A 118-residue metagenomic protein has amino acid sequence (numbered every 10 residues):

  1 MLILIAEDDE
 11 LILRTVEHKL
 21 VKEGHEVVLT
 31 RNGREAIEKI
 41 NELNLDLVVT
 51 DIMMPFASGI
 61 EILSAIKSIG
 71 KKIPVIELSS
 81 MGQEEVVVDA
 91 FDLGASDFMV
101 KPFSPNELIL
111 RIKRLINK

Functional and structural regions predicted by a protein language model:
D9-V28, L115: Two-component/phosphorelay signaling modules centered on CheY-like receiver
N32, S58-E61: Acidic catalytic/metal-coordinating carboxylates
E38, I60-K71: Short amphipathic alpha-helix used as the core "switch/output" element in two-component signaling
L43-V49: Active-site beta3 strand of CheY-like receiver
M54: Receiver (REC) domain active-site loop signature in two-component systems and cognate sites in sensor histidine kinases
E61, G82-D97, R114: Alpha4 helix (beta4-alpha4-beta5 surface) of REC/receiver domains from two-component response regulators
F103-I112: C-terminal output helix
